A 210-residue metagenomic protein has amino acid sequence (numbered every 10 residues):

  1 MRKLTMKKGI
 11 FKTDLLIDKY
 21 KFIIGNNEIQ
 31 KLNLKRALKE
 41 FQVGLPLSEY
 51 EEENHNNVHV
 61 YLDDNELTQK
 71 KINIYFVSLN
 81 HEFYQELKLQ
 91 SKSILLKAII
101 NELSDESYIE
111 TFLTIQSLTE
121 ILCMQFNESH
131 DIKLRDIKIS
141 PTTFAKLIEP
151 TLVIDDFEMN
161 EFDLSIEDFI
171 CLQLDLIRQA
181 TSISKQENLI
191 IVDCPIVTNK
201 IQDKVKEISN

Functional and structural regions predicted by a protein language model:
R2-V58, D64, E82-I94, N101 (+4 more regions): Glycine-rich P-loop/Walker A and Walker A-like loops and their local beta1-loop-alpha1 context in P-loop NTPases
I10-L15, R135-D136, R178-S182: Short boundary motifs at domain starts and secondary-structure transition points
G44, Q90, N101-I109, I121 (+4 more regions): Surface-exposed polar/charged interaction patches
T68-E86: Extended, charged alpha-helical "arm/stalk" segments used for dimerization and assembly in large NTPase-driven machines
A98, E102, L118-I121, L147 (+1 more regions): Charge-rich, solvent-exposed alpha-helical interaction surfaces
E110-F169: Conserved P-loop NTPase mechanochemical-coupling segment
T151-I191, P195-K204: Conserved helicase/translocase P-loop NTPase motor core
S209-N210: Sensor-1/coupling segment of RecA-like P-loop NTPase cores
